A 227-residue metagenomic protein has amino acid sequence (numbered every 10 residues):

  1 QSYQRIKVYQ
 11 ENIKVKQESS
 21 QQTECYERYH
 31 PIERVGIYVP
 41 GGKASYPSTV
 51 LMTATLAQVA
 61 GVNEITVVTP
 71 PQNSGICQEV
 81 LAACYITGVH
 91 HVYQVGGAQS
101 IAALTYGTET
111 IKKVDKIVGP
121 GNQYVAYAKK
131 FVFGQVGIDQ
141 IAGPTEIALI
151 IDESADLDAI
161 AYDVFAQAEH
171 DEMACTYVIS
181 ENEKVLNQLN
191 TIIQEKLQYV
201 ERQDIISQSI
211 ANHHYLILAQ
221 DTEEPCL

Functional and structural regions predicted by a protein language model:
Q1-Y46: N-terminal Rossmann NAD(P)-binding subdomain characteristic of aldehyde/semialdehyde dehydrogenases
I37, T66-V67, L149, V178: Structural beta-sheet core signal
G41, T69-G75, A98-Q99, Q123-Y124: Acidic, glycine-rich active-site loops and adjacent beta-strand->loop/helix elements that engage anionic groups
P47-G61, A161-Q167: Histidine-anchored nucleotide/phosphate-binding helix
I65-V68, Q72-T87: Active-site-proximal loop->helix
G88-C175: Conserved NAD(P)+-binding/catalytic subdomain of aldehyde/semialdehyde dehydrogenases
M173-L227: NAD(P)-dependent aldehyde/semialdehyde dehydrogenase
